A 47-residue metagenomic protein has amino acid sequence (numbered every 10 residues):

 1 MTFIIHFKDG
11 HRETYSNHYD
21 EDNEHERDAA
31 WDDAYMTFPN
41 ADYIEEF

Functional and structural regions predicted by a protein language model:
M1-K8: A short beta-strand micro-motif
I4, Y15-N17, A41: Assembly/interface hotspot detector across virion components, adhesins/toxins, and nucleic-acid enzymes
H11-H25: A short, exposed loop/beta-hairpin motif centered on an aromatic-Gly-Thr core
W31-F47: Short, mixed-charge low-complexity intrinsically disordered segments
